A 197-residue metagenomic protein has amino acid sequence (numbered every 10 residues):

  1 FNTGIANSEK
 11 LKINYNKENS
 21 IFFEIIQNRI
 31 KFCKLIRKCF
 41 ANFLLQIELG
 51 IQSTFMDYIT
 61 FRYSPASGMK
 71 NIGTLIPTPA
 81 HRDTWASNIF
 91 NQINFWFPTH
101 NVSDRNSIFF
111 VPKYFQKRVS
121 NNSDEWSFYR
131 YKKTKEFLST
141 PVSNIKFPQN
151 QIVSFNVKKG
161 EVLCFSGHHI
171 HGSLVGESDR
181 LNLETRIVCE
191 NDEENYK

Functional and structural regions predicted by a protein language model:
F1-E9: Glycine/small-residue-rich interface belts in oligomeric ring/scaffold proteins and their assembly partners
K10-T74, T78-N91: Signature of the catalytic double-stranded beta-helix
S67-M69, N101-D104: Short, charged/polar surface micro-motifs in flexible loops or helix N-caps
N71-I76, N91-Q92, R105-K113, V119-S123 (+2 more regions): A short secondary-structure junction signal
S87-S103, R186-C189: Short, conserved beta-strand element in jelly-roll/cupin
I93, E161, L181: Residue-level detector of short, conserved catalytic/binding motifs and their immediate flanks
R105-C164: Double-stranded beta-helix
H169-K197: Non-heme Fe(II)/2-oxoglutarate
